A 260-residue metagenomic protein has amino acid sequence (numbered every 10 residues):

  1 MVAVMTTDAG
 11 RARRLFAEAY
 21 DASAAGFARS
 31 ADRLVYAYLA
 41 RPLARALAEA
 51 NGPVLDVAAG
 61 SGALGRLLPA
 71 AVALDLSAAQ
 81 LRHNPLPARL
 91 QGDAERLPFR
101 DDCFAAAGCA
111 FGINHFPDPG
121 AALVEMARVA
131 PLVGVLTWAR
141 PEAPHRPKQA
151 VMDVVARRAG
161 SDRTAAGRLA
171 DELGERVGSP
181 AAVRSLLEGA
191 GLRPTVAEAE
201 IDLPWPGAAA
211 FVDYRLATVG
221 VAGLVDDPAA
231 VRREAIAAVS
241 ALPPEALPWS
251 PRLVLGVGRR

Functional and structural regions predicted by a protein language model:
M1-A25: N-terminal, positively charged/glycine-rich alpha-helical extensions of SAM-dependent methyltransferases
A9, S61-A63, L173-R260: Conserved Class I S-adenosyl-L-methionine
R33-N51: Conserved alpha-helix/loop element of class I SAM-dependent methyltransferases that forms part of the SAM/SAH-binding
P53-R96: Class I SAM-dependent methyltransferase SAM/SAH-binding core
R66, L123-A127: A structural alpha-helix within SAM-dependent methyltransferase catalytic domains
G108: A conserved beta-strand element that flanks and buttresses the S-adenosyl-L-methionine
F111-N114: Short catalytic micro-motifs in class I SAM-dependent methyltransferases
G120, R128-D202, V221-A222: Conserved catalytic/acceptor-binding region of the Class I
